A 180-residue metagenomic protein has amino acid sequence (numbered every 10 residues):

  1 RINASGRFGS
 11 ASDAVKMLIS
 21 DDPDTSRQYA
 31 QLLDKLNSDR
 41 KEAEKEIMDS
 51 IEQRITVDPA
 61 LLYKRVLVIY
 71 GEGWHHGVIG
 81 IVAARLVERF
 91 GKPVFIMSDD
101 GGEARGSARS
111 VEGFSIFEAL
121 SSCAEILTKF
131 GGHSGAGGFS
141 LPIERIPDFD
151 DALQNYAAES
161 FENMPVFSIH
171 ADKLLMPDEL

Functional and structural regions predicted by a protein language model:
R1-E144, L175-P177: Hydrophobic helix-and-loop "lid/oligomerization" segment in the mid-to-C-terminal part of catalytic domains
A124-F130, N155-E162: A common structural junction motif
R145-F149: OB-fold single-stranded nucleic acid-binding module
Y156-L180: A contiguous loop/helix-start segment that scaffolds small-molecule binding in enzyme catalytic cores
